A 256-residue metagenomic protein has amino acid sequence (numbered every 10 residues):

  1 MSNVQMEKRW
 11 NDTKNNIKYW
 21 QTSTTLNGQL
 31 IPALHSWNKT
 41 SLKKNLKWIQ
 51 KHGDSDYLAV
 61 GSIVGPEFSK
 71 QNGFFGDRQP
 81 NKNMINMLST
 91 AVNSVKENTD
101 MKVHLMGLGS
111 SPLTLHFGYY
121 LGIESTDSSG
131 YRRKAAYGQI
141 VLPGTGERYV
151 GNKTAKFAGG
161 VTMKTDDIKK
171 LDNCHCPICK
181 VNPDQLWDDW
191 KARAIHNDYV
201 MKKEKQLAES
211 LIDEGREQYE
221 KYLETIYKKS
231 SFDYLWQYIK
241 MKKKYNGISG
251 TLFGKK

Functional and structural regions predicted by a protein language model:
M1-K43: Active-site beta->alpha loop and helix N-cap motifs at the rims of alpha/beta catalytic domains
M6, N81, A194-N197: Short acidic-aromatic active-site loops that bind/stabilize oxyanions
W10, W20, W37, W48 (+2 more regions): A residue-identity detector for tryptophan
N15-S23, W48-I49, T90-S94, F117 (+2 more regions): A generic secondary-structure signal
T22, A135, G250-T251: Hydrophobic transmembrane signal anchors and adjacent membrane-proximal interface regions, especially in viral
N27-N173: Glycine-rich phosphate/ribose-binding loops and adjacent secondary-structure elements that form binding surfaces
D166-K256: C-terminal extensions of enzymes
